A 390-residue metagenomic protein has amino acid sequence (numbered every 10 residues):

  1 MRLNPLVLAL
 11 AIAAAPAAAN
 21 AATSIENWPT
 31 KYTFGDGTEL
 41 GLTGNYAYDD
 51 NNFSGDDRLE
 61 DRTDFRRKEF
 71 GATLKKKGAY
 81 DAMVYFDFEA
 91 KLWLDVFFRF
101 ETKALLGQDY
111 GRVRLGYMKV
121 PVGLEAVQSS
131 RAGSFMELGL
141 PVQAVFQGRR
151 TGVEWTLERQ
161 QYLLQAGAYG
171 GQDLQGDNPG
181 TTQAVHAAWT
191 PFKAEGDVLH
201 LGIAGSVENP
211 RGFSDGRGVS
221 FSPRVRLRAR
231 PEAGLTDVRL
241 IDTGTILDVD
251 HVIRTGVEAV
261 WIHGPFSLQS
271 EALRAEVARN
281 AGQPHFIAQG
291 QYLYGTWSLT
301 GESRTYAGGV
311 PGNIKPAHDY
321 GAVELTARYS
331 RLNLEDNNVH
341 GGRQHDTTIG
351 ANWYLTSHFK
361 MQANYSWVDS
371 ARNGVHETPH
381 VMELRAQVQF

Functional and structural regions predicted by a protein language model:
M1-A21: Gram-negative bacterial Sec-dependent N-terminal signal peptides
L3-P5, V113, Y329, M361: Hydrophobic alpha-helical segments, especially transmembrane helices and their immediate juxtamembrane helical caps
T23-R211, Y292-A317, E324-N337: Outer membrane beta-barrel
S54-R58, G216-F390: Outer-membrane beta-barrel pore domains
